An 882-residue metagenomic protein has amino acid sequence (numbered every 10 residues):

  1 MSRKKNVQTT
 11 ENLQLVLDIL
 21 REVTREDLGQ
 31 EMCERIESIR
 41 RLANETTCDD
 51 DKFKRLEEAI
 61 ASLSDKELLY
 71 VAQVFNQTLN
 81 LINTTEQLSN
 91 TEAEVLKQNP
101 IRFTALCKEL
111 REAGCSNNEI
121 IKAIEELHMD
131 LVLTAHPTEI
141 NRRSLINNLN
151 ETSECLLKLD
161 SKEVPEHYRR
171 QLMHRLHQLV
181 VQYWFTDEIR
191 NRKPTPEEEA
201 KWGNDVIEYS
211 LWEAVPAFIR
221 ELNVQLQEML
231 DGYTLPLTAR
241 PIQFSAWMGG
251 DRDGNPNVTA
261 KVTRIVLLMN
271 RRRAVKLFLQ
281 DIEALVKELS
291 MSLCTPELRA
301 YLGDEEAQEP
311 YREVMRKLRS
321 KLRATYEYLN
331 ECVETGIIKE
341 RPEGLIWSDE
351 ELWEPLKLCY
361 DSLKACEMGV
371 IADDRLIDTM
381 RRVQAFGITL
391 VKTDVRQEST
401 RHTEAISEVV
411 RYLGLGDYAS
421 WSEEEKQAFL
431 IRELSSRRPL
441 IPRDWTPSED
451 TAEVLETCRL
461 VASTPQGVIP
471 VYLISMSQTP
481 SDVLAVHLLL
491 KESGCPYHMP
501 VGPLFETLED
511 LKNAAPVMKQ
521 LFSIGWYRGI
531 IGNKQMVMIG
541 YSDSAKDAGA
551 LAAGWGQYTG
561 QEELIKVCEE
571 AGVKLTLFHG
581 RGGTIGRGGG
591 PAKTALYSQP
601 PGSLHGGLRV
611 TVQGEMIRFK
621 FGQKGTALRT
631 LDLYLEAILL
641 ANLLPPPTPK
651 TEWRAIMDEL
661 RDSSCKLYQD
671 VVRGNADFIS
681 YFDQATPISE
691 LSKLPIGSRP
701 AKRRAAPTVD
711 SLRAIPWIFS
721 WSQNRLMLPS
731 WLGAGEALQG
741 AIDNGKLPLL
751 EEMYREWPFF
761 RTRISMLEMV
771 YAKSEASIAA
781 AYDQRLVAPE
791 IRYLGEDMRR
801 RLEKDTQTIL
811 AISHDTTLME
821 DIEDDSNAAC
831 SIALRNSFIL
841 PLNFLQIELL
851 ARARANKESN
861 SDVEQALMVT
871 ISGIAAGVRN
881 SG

Functional and structural regions predicted by a protein language model:
M1-A428, D450, M499, G589 (+7 more regions): Often metal-dependent polyanion-binding catalytic scaffolds in large enzymes
V23, T85-Q87, L110-E112, N118 (+14 more regions): Carbohydrate-active enzymes and regulators
H136-R142, I146-N150, E166-E188, L345 (+7 more regions): Structured alpha-helical segments in the cores of large, soluble enzyme domains
G249-R252, A260, G414, D450 (+7 more regions): Expand to "…catalyze enediolate/carbanion chemistry for C-C bond making/breaking, isomerization, decarboxylation
V258-K287, K491-K666: Catalytic or ion-translocation cores adjacent to nucleophile or general acid/base/metal-coordination motifs in diverse
S320, A324-E327, E331-E334, I388-T393 (+6 more regions): Active-site cores of enzymes that catalyze phosphoryl transfer or operate on phosphate-rich substrates
V537, E569, T611-D743: Ligand-binding clefts of soluble mixed alpha/beta catalytic domains
D683-G882: C-terminal accessory/interaction regions of large nucleic acid-associated machines
